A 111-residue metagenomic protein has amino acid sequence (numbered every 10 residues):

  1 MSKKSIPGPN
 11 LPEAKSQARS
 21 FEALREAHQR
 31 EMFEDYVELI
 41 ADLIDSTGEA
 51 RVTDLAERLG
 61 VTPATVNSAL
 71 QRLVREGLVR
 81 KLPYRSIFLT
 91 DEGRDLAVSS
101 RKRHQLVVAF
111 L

Functional and structural regions predicted by a protein language model:
M1-R30: N-terminal leader segment of winged-helix/HTH proteins
R19, A23-V61: N-terminal helix-turn-helix DNA-binding core of bacterial DNA-binding proteins
E38, K102-Q105: Generic structural signal for well-ordered, non-membrane alpha-helices
I44-T47, P63, P83, R101: Residues at alpha-helix boundaries and short interhelical turns
V52-I87, D91: Canonical helix-turn-helix DNA-binding module
R85-R103: Basic, amphipathic "hinge/linker" alpha-helix immediately C-terminal to the N-terminal HTH DNA-binding motif
Q105-L111: Amphipathic alpha-helical dimerization/coiled-coil segments that flank or bridge DNA-binding/regulatory modules
